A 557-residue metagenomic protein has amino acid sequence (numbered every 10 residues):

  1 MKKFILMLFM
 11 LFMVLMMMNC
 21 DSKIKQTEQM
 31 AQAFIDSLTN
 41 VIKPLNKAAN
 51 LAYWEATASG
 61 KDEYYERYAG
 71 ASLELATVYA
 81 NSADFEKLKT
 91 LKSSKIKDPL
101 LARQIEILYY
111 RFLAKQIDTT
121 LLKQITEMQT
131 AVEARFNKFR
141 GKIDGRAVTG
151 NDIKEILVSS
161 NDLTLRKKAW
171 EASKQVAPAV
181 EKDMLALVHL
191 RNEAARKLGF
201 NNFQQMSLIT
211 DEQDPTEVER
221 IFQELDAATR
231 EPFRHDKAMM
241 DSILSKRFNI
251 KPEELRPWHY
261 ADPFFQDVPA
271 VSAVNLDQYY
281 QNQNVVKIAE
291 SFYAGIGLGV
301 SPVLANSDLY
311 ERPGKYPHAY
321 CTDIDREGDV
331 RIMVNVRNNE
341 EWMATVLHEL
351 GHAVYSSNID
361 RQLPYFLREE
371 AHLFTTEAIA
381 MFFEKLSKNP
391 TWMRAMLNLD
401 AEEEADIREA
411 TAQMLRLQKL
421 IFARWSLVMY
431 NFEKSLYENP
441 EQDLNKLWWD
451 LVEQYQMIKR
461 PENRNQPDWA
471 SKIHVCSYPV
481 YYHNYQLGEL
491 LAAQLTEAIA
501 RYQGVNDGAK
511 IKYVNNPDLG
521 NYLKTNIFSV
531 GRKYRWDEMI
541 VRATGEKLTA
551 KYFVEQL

Functional and structural regions predicted by a protein language model:
M1-F4: Positively charged n-region of N-terminal signal peptides that target proteins for export
M16-N19: C-terminal motif of bacterial Sec signal peptides marking the signal peptidase cleavage site
D21-M30, T57, D62, I107 (+8 more regions): C-terminal, non-catalytic "cap/extension" segments appended to globular domains
K23-L185, V480, V554: N-terminal helix-rich structural modules
G145-N151, S159, L185-M333, E403-A412 (+2 more regions): Active-site-proximal, well-structured secondary-structure segments within enzyme catalytic domains
F222-P232, I359, E370-E404, L495: Post-HExxH zinc-binding segment in Zn-dependent metallohydrolases
N338-E349: Short alpha-helical catalytic segment bearing the HExxH-like zincin motif of zinc-dependent metalloproteases
L350-P364: Catalytic Zn2+-binding segment of zinc metalloproteases
